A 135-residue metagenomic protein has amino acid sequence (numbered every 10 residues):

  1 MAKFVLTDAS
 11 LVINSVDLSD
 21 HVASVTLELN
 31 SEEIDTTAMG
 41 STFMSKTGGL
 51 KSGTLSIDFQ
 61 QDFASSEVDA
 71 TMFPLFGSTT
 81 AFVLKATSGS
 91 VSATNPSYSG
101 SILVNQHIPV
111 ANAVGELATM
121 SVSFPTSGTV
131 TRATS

Functional and structural regions predicted by a protein language model:
M1-S135: Signature of extracytoplasmic/envelope-associated structural regions
